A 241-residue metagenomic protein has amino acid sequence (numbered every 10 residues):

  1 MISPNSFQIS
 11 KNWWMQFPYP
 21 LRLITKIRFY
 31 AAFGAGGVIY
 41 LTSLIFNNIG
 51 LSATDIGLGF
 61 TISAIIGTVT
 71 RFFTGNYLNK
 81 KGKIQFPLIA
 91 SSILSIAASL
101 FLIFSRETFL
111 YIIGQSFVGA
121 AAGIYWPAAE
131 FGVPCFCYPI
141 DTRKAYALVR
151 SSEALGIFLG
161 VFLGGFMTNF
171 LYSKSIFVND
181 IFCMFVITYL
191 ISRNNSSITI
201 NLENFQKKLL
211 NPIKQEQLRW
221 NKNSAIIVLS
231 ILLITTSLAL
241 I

Functional and structural regions predicted by a protein language model:
I2-P18, S196-V228: Juxtamembrane intracellular "pre-TM" segments in multi-pass secondary transporters
S10-A64, S224-I226, S230, T235-I241: Helix-loop boundary and gating motifs at the non-cytosolic
A64-F72, I157-F158: Residue-level signature of mid-helix packing/kink "hotspots" within the transmembrane helices of 12-pass Major
T70-K83, T168: Helix-to-loop junctions at the C-terminal end of transmembrane segments in multipass secondary transporters
F86-L100: Structural signature of the two symmetry-related core transmembrane helices
F109-F117: Paired small-residue
V118-E153: Cytoplasmic helix-loop-helix junction between adjacent transmembrane helices in 12-TM secondary transporters
I176-S192: Symmetry-related core transmembrane helices of the 12-TM Major Facilitator Superfamily/SLC fold
